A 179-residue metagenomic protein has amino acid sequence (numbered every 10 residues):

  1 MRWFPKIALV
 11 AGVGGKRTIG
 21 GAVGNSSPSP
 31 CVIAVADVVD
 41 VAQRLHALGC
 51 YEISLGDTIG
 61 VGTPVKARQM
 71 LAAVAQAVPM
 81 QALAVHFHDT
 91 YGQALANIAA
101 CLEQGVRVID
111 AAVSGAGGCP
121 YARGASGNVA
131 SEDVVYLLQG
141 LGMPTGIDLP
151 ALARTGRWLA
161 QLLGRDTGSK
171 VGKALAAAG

Functional and structural regions predicted by a protein language model:
W3-G179: Catalytic cores and adjacent flexible loops of soluble metabolic enzymes that perform enolate/carbanion chemistry on
